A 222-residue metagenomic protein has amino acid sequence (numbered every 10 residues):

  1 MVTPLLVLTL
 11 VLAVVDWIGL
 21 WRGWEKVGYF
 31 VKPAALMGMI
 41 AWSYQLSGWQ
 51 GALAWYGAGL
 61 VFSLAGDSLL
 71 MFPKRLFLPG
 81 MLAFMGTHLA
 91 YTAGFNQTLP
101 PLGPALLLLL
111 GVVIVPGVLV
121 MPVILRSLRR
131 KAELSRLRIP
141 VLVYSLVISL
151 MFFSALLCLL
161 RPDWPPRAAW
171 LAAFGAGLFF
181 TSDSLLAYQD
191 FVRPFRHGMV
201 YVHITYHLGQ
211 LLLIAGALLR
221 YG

Functional and structural regions predicted by a protein language model:
M1-G222: Polytopic alpha-helical membrane-helix bundles and their juxtamembrane interface segments in multi-pass membrane
